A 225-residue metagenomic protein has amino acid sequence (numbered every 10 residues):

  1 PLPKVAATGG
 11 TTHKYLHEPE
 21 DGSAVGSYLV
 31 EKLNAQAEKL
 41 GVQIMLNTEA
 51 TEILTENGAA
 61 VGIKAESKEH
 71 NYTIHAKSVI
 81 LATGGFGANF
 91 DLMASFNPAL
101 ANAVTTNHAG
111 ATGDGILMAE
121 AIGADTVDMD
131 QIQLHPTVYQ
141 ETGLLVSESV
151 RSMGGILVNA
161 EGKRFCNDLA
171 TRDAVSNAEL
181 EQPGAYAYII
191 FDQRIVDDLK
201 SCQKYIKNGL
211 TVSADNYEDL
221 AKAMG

Functional and structural regions predicted by a protein language model:
P1-Y72, N89-D91, Y139: Conserved redox-cofactor binding core of oxidoreductases
K14-S23, M45, T106-A109, L145-S149 (+2 more regions): Short Gly/Pro-enriched turn/cap motifs at secondary-structure boundaries
H17-E18, D91-F96, S201-Q203: Short acidic, glycine/proline-rich loop/turn micro-motifs
Q36-A37, Q43, T55-N57, N71-H75 (+3 more regions): Solvent-exposed alpha-helices and their adjacent loops that cap or buttress functional pockets in soluble metabolic
S67, I74-Y139, G143-L144: Glycine-rich loop(s) and the adjacent beta-strand/alpha-helix scaffold that form part
I116-E120, A124-M224: An anion/pyrophosphate-binding glycine-rich loop and adjacent beta-alpha core in soluble alpha-beta enzymes
